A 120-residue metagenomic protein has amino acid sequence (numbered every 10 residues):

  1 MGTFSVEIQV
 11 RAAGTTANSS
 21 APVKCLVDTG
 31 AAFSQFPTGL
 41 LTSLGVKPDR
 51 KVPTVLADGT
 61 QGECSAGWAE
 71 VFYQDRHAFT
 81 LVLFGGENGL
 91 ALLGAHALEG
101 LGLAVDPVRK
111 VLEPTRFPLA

Functional and structural regions predicted by a protein language model:
M1-A120: Pepsin/retropepsin-fold aspartyl endopeptidases
